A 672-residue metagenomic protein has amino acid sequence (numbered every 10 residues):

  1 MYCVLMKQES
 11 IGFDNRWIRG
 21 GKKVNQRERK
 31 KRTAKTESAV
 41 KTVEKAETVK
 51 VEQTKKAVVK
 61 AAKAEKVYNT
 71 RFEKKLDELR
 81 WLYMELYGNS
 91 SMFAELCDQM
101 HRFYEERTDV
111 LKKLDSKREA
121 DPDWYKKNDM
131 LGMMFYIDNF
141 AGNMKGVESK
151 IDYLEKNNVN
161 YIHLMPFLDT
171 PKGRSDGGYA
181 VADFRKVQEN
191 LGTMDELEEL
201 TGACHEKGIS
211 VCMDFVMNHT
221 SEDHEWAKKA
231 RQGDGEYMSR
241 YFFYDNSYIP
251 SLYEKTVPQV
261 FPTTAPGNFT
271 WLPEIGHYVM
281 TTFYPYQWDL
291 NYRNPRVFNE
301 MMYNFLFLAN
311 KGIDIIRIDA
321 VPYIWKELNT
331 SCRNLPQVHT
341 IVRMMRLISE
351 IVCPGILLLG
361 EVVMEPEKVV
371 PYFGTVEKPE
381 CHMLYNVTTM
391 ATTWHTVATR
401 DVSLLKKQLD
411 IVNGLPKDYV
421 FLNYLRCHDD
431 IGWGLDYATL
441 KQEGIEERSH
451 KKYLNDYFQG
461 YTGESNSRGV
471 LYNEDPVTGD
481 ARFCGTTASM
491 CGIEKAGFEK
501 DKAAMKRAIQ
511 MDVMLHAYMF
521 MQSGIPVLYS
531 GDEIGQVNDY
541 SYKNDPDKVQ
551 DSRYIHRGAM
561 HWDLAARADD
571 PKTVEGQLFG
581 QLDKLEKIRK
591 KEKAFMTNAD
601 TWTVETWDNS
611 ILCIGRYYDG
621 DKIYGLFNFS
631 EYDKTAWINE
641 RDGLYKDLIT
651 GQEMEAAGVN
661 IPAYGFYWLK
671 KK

Functional and structural regions predicted by a protein language model:
Y2, K7-K672: Active-site and adjacent substrate-binding regions of carbohydrate-active enzymes
